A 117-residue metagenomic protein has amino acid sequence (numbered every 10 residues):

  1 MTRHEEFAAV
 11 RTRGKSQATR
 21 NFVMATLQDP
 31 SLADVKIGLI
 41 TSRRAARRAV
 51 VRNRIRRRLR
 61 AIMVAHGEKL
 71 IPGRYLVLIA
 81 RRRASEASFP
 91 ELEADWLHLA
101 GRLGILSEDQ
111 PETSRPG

Functional and structural regions predicted by a protein language model:
M1-G117: Positively charged, solvent-exposed patches that mediate nucleic-acid binding
